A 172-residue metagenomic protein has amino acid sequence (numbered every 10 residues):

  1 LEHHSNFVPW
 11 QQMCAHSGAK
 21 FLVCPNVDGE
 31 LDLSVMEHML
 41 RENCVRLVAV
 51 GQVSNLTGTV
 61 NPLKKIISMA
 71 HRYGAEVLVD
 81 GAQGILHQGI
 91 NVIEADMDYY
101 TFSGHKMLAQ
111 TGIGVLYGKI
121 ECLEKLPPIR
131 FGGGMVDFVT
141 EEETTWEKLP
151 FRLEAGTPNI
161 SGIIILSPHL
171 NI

Functional and structural regions predicted by a protein language model:
L1-I172: Pyridoxal 5′-phosphate
